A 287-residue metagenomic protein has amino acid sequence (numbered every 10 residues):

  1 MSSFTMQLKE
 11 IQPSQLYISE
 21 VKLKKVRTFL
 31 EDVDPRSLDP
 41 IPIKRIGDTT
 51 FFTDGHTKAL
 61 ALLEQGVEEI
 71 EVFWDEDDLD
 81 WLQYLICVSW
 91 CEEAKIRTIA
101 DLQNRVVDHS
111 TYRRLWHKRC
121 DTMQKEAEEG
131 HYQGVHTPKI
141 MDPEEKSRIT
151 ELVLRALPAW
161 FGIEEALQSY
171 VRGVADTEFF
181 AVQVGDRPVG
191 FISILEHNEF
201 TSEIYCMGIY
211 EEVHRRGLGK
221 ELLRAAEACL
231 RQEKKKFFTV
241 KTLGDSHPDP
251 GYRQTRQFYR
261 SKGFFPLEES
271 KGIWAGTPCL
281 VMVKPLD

Functional and structural regions predicted by a protein language model:
M1-T53, T57-D77, W81-E92, A100-Q103 (+1 more regions): Short, charged/polar connector segments at secondary-structure boundaries
Q7-I18, Q133-E165: Short amphipathic alpha-helix that is part of the acyltransferase structural core
P158-S193: Active-site rim helix/loop that mediates acceptor-substrate recognition in acyltransferases
F180, G190-I192, S202, M207 (+1 more regions): Conserved GNAT-family N-acetyltransferase fold
F200-E211, T239-K241: Conserved acetyl-CoA binding element of GNAT-fold acetyltransferases
R215-Q232, R253-Q254: Conserved acetyl-CoA-binding loop-helix of GNAT-fold acetyltransferases
L230-G251: Conserved GNAT acetyl-CoA-binding A-motif
D245-E268: Conserved active-site alpha-helix within GNAT-family acetyltransferase domains
